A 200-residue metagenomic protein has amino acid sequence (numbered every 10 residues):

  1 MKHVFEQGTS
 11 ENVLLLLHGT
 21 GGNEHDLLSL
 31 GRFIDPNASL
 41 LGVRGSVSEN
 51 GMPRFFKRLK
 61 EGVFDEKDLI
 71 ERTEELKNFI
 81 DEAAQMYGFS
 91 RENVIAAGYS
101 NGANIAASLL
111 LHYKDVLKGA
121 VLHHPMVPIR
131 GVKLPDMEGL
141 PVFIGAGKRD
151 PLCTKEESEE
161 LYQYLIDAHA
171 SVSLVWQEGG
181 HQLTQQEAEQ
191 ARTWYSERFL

Functional and structural regions predicted by a protein language model:
M1-F89: Serine-hydrolase catalytic machinery in alpha/beta-hydrolase-like enzymes
L28-L30, T154-Y164: Short alpha-helix in the alpha/beta-hydrolase fold that links the catalytic acid
S29, S108-H112: Active-site signature of alpha/beta-hydrolase-fold catalytic machinery across serine- and Asp/Cys-nucleophile hydrolases
M52-L59, P125-F143: Flexible "cap/lid" loop of the alpha/beta hydrolase fold
A97-G102, A106: Gly/Ala-rich beta-loop-alpha elbow adjacent to hydrolase catalytic centers
D115-V127: A conserved short beta-strand
F143, E159-Y162, I166-L200: C-terminal catalytic histidine-bearing segment of alpha/beta-hydrolase fold enzymes
F143-A146, D150: Short beta-strand/loop motif that positions the catalytic acidic residue of the alpha/beta-hydrolase fold
